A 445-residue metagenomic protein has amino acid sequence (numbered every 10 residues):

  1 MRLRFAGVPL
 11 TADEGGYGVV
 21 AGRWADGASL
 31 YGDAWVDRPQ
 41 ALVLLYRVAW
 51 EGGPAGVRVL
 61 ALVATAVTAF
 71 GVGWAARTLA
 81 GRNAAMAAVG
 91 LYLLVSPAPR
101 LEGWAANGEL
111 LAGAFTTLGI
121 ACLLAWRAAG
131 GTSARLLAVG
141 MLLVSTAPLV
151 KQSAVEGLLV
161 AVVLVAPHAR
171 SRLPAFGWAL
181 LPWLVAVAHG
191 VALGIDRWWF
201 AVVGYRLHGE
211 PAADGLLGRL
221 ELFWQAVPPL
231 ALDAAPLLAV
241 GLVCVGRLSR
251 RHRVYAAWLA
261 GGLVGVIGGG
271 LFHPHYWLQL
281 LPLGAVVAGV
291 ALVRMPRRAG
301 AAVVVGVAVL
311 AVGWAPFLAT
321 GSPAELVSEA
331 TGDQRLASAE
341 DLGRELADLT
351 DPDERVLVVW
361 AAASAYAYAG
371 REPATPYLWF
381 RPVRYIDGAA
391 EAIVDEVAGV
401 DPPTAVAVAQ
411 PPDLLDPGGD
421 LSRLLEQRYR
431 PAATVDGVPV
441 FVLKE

Functional and structural regions predicted by a protein language model:
V59-A80, A87, L94, L118: Transmembrane-helix motifs of polytopic, lipid-linked glycan transferases
N83, T117-V139, A166-P167, D233 (+2 more regions): Membrane-interface transmembrane helices that cradle and orient dolichyl/undecaprenyl
R135-Q152, G157-L164, L181, A186 (+1 more regions): Membrane-interface alpha helices of multi-pass inner-membrane proteins
E156, L263, G269-A301: Hydrophobic/aromatic-rich transmembrane helices and adjacent perimembrane loops
G157-L181, L242-R247, V286, L292-R294: Perimembrane helix-loop-helix junctions
L173-A212: Membrane-lumen/periplasm interface segments of specific transmembrane helices in polyprenyl phosphate-linked
L180, V293-A319: Signature aromatic-anchored transmembrane alpha helix within multi-pass, membrane-resident enzymes that catalyze glycan
G332-Y385, E391-P417: Short periplasmic/luminal acceptor-recognition loop of GT-C membrane glycosyltransferases, typified by
